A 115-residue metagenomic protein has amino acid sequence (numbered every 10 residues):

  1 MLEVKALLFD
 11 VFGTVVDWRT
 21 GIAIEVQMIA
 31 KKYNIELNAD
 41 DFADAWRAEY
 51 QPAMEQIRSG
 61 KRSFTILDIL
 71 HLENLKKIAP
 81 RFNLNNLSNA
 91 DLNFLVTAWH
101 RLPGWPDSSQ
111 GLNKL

Functional and structural regions predicted by a protein language model:
M1-Q51, R81: Active-site neighborhood of HAD-like aspartate-dependent phosphohydrolases
G21, L37-D41, N86-D91, D107: Alpha-helix N-cap and coil->helix boundary residues
I22, H71, G104: Conserved donor sugar-nucleotide recognition element shared by glycan-biosynthetic enzymes
N38-A39, G60-F64, G104: Residue-level recognition of alpha-helical structural elements
A48-N93: A metal-dependent, Asp-based hydrolase signature
N89-P103, S108-L115: Substrate-recognition element of Asp-dependent hydrolases with the DxDx(T/V) motif
